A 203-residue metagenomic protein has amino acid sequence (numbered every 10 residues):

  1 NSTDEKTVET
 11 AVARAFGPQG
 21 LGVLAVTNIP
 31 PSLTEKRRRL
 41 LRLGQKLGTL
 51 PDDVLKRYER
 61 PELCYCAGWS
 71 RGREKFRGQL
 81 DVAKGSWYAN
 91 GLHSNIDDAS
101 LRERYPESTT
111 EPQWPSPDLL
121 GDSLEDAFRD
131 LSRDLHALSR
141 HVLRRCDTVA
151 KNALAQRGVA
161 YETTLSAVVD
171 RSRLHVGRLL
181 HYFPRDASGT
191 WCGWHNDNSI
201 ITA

Functional and structural regions predicted by a protein language model:
N1-A203: Peripheral, non-catalytic segments flanking oxidoreductase cores
